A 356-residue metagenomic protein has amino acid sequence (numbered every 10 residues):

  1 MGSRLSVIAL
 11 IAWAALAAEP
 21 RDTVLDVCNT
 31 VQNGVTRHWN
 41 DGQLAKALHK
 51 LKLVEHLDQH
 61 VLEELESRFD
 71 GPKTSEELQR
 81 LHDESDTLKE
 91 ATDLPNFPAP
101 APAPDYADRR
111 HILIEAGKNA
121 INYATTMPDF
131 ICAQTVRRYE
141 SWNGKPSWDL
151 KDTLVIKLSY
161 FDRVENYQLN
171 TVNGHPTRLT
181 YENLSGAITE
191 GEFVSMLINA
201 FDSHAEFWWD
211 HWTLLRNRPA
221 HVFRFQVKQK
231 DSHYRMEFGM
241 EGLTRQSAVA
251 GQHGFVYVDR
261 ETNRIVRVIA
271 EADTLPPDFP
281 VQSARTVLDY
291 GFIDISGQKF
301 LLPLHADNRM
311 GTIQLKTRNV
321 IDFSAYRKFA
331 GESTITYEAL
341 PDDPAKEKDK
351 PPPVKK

Functional and structural regions predicted by a protein language model:
M1-A9: Bacterial N-terminal signal peptides that target proteins for export
I8-A18: Hydrophobic h-region of N-terminal signal peptides that target proteins for export in Gram-negative bacteria
A17-A99: General marker for long, soluble alpha-helical cores
P72-S75, H253, V258: Structural alpha-beta junctions
K89-H253, R260-V266, E271-K356: Structured extracytoplasmic
